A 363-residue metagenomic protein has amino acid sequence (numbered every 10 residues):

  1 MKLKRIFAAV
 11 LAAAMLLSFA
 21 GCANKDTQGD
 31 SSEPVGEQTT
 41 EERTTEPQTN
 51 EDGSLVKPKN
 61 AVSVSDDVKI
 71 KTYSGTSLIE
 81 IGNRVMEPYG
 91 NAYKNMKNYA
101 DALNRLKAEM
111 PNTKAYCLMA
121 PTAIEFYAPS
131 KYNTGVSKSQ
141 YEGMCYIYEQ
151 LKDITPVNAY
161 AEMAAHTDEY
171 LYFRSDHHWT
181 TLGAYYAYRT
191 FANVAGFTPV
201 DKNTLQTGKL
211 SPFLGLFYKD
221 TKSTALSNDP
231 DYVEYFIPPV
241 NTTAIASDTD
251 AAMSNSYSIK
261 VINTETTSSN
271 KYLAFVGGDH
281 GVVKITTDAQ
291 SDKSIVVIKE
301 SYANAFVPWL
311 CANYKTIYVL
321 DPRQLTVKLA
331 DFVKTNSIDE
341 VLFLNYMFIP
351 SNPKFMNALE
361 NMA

Functional and structural regions predicted by a protein language model:
M1-V10: Bacterial N-terminal signal peptides that target proteins for export
A13-A14: Repetitive helical segments and hydrophobic/amphipathic motifs
L17-G21: C-terminal motif of bacterial Sec signal peptides marking the signal peptidase cleavage site
C22-A363: Extracellular glycan-modifying ectodomains
